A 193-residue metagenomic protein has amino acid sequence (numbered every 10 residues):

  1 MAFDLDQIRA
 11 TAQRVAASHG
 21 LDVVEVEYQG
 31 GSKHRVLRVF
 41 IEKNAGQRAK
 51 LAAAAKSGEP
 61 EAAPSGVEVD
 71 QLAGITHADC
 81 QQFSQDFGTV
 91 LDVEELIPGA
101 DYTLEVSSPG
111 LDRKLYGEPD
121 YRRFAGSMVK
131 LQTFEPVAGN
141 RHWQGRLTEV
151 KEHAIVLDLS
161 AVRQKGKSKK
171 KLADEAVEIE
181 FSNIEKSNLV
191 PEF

Functional and structural regions predicted by a protein language model:
M1-F193: Short Lys/Arg-rich amphipathic alpha-helical segments
